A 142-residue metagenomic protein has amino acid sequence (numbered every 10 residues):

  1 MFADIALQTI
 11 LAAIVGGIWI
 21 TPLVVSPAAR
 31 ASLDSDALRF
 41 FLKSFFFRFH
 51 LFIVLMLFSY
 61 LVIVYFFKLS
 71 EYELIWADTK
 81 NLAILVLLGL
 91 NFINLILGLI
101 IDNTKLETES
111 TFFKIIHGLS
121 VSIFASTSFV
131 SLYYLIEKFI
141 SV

Functional and structural regions predicted by a protein language model:
M1-E71, E107-S110: Interfacial loop at the N-terminal end of multi-pass membrane proteins
P22, S26, L55, N94 (+2 more regions): Alpha-helical transmembrane segments of polytopic integral membrane proteins, especially the permease/helical cores
F47-H50, N81, G118-V121: Internal alpha-helical transmembrane segments of multi-pass membrane proteins, especially GPCRs
V54-L61, L88, T127-S131: Hydrophobic alpha-helical transmembrane segments of multi-pass integral membrane proteins
F67-G98: Short alpha-helical packing/oligomerization segments
N94-T108: Transmembrane alpha-helical segments of integral membrane proteins
F112-S128: Individual transmembrane alpha-helices with interfacial aromatic-anchor signatures
L132-V142: Juxtamembrane boundary at the C-terminal end of a transmembrane helix
